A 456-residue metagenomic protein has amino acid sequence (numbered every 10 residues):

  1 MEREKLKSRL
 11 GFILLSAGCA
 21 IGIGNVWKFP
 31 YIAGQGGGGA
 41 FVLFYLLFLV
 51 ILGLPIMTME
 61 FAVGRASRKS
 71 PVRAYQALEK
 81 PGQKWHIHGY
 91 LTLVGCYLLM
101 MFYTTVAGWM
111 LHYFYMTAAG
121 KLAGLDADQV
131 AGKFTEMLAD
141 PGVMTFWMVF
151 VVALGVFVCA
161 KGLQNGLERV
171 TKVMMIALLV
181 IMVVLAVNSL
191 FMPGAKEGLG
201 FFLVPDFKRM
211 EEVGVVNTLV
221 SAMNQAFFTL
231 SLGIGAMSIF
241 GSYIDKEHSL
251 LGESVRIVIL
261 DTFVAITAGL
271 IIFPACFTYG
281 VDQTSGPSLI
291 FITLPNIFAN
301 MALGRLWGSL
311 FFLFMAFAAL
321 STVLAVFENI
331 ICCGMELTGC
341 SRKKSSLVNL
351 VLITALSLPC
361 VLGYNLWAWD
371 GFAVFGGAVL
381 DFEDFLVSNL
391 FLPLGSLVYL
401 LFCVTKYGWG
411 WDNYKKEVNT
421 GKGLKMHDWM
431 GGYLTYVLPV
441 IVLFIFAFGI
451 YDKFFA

Functional and structural regions predicted by a protein language model:
M1-W27, I56-F61, R65-I87, D245-S249 (+1 more regions): Membrane-interface "cap" regions at the ends of multi-pass membrane proteins
E2-L6, E168, K172-L320, L324 (+2 more regions): Membrane-embedded translocation segments of transport machinery
R3, R73, A107-A139, Y243-E247 (+7 more regions): Helix-loop-helix connectors at the membrane interface of multi-pass transporters/channels
R3-E4, I32-G36, A66-L91, T104-Q164 (+5 more regions): Inter-helical loop and helix-membrane interface segments of multi-pass membrane transporters/permeases
K5, G11-I13, C19, P141 (+6 more regions): Loop-to-transmembrane helix boundary motifs in multi-pass membrane proteins
K5-S16, F41-F44, K84-Y97, T145-V151 (+6 more regions): Select transmembrane alpha-helical segments in multipass membrane proteins
G11-F48, G235-G241, L251-V255, I259-L260: Transmembrane helix-boundary motif of multi-pass solute transporters/channels
H88-L91, T338-L350, F382-V442: C-terminal membrane-solvent junction of multi-pass transporters and transport-like membrane proteins
